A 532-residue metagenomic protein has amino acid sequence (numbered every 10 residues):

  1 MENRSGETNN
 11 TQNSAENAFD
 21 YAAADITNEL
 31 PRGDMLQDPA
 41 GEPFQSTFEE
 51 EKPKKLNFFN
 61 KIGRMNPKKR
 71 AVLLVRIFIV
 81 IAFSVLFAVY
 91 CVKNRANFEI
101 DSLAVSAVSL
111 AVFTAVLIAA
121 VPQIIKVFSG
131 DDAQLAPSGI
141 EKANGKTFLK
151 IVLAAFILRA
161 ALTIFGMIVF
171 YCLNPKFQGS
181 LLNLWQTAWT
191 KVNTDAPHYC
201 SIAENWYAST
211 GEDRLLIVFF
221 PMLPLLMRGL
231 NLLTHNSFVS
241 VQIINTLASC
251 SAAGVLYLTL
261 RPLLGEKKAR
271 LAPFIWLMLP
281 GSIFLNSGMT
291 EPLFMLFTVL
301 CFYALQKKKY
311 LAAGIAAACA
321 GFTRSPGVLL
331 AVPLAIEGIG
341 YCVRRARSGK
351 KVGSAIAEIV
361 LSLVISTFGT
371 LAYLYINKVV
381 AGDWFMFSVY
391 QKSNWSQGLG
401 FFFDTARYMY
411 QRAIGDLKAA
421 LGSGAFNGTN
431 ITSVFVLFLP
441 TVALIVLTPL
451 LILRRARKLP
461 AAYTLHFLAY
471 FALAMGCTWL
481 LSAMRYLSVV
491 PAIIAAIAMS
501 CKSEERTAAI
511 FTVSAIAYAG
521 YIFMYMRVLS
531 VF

Functional and structural regions predicted by a protein language model:
A161-P175, K191, A331-T448, Y463 (+1 more regions): Membrane-lumen/periplasm interface segments of specific transmembrane helices in polyprenyl phosphate-linked
T190-H235, Y408-A413, A474: Short hydrophobic/aromatic helix or loop-helix immediately within or flanking a transmembrane segment in polytopic
R214-P221, L225, L233-G254, N427-P440: Loop-to-helix entry region of an early transmembrane alpha helix in multi-pass inner-membrane enzymes
R228-G229, I243-L263, V446-L451: Transmembrane-helix motifs of polytopic, lipid-linked glycan transferases
V239-S240, L256-M278, A312, R457-L465: Transmembrane-helix signature of polytopic, membrane-embedded enzymes that assemble or transfer cell-envelope glycans
V255-L258, I275-M278, L293-A312, I493: Specific aromatic-rich, kink-prone transmembrane helix
L277, G281, V299-Y303, L311-E337 (+2 more regions): Membrane-interface alpha helices of multi-pass inner-membrane proteins
N286-L293, A483: Short acidic/glycine- and proline-prone juxtamembrane loop motifs at membrane-interface regions of multi-pass membrane
